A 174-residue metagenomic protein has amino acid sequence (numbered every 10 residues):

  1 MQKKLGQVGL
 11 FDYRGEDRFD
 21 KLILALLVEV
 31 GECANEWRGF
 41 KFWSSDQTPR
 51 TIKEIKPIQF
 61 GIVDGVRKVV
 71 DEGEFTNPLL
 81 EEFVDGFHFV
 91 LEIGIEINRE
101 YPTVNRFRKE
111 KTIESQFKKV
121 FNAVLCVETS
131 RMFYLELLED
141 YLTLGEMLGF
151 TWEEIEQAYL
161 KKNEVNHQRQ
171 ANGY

Functional and structural regions predicted by a protein language model:
M1-Y174: Flexible "arm" and connector segments at domain edges
